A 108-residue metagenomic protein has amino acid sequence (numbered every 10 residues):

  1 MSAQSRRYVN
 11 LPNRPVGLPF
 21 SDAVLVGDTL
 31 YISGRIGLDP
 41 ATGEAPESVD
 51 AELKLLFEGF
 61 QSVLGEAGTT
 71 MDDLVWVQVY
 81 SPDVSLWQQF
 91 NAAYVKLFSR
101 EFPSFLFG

Functional and structural regions predicted by a protein language model:
M1-E58, S62-V75, S81-G108: N-terminal presequence-like segments and the immediate start of the first folded domain
